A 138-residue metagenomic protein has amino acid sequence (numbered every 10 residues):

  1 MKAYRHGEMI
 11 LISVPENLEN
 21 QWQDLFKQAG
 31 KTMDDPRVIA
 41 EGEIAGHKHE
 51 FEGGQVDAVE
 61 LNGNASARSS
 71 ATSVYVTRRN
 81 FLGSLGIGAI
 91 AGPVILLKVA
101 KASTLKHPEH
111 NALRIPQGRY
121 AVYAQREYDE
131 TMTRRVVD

Functional and structural regions predicted by a protein language model:
M1-Y75, I95-K98, A102-K106: Long, low-hydrophobicity ectodomains and other hydrophilic envelope-associated domains
F81-L82: N-terminal export leaders
A89-A91: Charged, non-catalytic accessory extensions
P93, V99-S103, P108-E109, R114-E127: Tight coil/turn sites that cap or link beta-strands
V122-D138: Protruding loop/beta-arch "assembly-hinge" segments enriched in small, turn-prone residues
